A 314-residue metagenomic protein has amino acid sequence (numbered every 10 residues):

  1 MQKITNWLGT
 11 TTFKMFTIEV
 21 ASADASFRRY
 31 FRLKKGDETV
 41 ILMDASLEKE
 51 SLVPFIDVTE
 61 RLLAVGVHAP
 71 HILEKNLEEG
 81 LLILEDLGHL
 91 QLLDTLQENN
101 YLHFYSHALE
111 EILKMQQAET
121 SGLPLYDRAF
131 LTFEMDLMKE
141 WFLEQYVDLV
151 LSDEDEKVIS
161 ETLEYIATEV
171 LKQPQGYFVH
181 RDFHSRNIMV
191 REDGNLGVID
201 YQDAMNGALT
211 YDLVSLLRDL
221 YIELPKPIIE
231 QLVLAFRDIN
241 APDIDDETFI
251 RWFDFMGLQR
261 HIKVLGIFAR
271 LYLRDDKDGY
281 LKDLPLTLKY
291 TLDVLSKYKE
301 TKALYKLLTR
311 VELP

Functional and structural regions predicted by a protein language model:
I4-G9, T120-L125, A129-F130, E134-V179 (+1 more regions): An alpha-helical support segment within catalytic cores of ATP-dependent transferases
L8-F16, V65-V67, D243-I244: Short secondary-structure junctions
F13-F31: ATP-binding glycine-rich phosphate-binding loop
R28-L131, L137, V147, D155 (+1 more regions): ATP-binding pocket architecture of kinase catalytic cores
R29-L33, M115, Y165-Y211, L220-L224: Active-site acidic catalytic loop and adjacent metal/ATP-binding pocket of ATP-dependent phosphoryl transfer enzymes
I41, H68, L82, Y177 (+2 more regions): Protein kinase-like catalytic core scaffold
K139-Y146, L209-D243, F255-D275, T287-V294: Active-site activation/catalytic loop segments of kinase-like enzymes and analogous catalytic loops in related
G266-P314: ATP/Mg2+ or Mg2+-diphosphate-binding catalytic cores that bind nucleotide phosphates or diphosphates via glycine-rich
